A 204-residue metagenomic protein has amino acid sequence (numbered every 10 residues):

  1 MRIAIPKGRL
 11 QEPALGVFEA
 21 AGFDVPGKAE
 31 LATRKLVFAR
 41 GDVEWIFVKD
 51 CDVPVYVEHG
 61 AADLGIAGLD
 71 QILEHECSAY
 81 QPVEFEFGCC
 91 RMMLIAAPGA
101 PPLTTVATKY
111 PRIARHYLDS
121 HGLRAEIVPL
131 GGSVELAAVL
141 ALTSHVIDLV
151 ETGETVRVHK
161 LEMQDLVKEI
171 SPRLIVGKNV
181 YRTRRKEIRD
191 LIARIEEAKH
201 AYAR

Functional and structural regions predicted by a protein language model:
M1-R204: Domain-level signature for soluble enzymes in the chorismate/prephenate branch of the shikimate pathway
